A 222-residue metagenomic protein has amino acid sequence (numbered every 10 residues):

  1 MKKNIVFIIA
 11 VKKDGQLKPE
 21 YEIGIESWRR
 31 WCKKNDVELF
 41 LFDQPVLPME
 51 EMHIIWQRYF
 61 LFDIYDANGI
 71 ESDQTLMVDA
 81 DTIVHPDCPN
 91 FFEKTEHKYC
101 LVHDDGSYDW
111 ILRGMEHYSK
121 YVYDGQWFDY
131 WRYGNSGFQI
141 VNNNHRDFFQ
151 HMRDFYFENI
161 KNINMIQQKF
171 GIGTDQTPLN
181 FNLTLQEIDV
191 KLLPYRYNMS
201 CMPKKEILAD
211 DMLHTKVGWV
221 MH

Functional and structural regions predicted by a protein language model:
M1-D73, M221: N-terminal anchoring/stem segment of glycosyltransferases
V11-D14, V46-L47, T82-I83, G106-Y108 (+3 more regions): Short, solvent-exposed loop/turn segments at secondary-structure junctions
I25-R29, F62, P89-F92, L179-N180 (+1 more regions): Short amphipathic alpha-helical segments and helix-helix/interface helices
F42-Q44, V102, L193-R196: Conserved beta-strand termini and adjacent loop/short-helix elements that scaffold enzyme active sites in alpha/beta
M49-H53, I111-R113, S200-L208: Short, solvent-exposed polar/charged micro-motifs at secondary-structure junctions
I54-M115, I140: GT-A fold catalytic core of metal-dependent nucleotide-sugar glycosyltransferases, centered on the diacidic
F60, W131-H222: Catalytic core and acceptor-binding pocket of nucleotide-sugar-dependent glycosyltransferases
F92-N162: Conserved catalytic core of nucleotide-sugar-dependent glycosyltransferases
